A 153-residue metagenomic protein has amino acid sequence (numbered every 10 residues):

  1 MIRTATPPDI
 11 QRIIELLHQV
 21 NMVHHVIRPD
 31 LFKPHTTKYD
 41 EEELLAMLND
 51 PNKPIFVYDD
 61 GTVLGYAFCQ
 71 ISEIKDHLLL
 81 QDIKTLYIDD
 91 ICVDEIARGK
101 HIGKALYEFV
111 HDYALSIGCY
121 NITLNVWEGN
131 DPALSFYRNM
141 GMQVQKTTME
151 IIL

Functional and structural regions predicted by a protein language model:
M1-E15: A short beta-loop-alpha structural element at the N-terminal edge of CoA-dependent acyl/N-acetyltransferase catalytic
M22-L44: Conserved GNAT-fold acetyl-CoA-binding loop/helix
E42-V57, Y87: A short helix-loop-beta-strand connector motif used in the catalytic cores of GNAT acetyltransferases and, in some
V57, T62-I71, Y87, C92: Conserved beta-strand in the GNAT
D90-V93, G99-D112, N139: Conserved acetyl-CoA-binding loop-helix of GNAT-fold acetyltransferases
K104, E108, S116, E128-K146: Conserved active-site alpha-helix within GNAT-family acetyltransferase domains
A114-N125: Conserved GNAT acetyl-CoA-binding A-motif
T123-A133, E150-L153: Conserved beta-strand-loop-alpha-helix junction that forms the acyl-donor binding cleft
